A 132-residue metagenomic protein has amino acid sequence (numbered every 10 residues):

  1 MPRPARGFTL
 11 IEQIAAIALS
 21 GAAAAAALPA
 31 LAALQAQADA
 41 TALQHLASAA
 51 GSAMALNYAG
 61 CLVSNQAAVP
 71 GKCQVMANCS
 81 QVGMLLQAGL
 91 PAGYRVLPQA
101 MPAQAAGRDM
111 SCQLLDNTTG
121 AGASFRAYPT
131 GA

Functional and structural regions predicted by a protein language model:
M1-Q35: N-terminal single-pass transmembrane signal-anchor helix
A27, D39-A42, L46, N78 (+1 more regions): Amphipathic alpha-helical interface surfaces
Q37-S64: Membrane-proximal N-terminal amphipathic helix
A59-A132: Periplasmic/extracellular, small/polar-rich flexible segments of pilin-like filament-forming proteins
